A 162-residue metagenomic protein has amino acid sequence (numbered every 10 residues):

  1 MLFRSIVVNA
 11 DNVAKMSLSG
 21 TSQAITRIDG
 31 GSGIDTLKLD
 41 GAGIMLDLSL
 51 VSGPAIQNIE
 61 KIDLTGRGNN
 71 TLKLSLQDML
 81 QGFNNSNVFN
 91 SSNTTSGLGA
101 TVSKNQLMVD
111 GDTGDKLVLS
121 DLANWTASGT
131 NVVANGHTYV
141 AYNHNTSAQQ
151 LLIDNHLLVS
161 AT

Functional and structural regions predicted by a protein language model:
M1-L2: Short, small-residue-biased leader/transition segments that mark boundaries at the very start of proteins
S5, K61-L64, N85, S91 (+2 more regions): Intrinsically disordered, low-complexity regions enriched in small/polar residues
I6-S19, T26-D47, A55-L76, S96-A123: Extracellular beta-strand repeat scaffolds in secreted/surface proteins
K15-L18, Q81-T101, S128-A134: Surface-exposed intrinsically disordered loops and tails
I34-T36, L80, S86, G136-Y139: Generic intrinsically disordered, low-complexity segments enriched for polar/acidic and small residues
L50-P54, Q77-Q81, A123-N124, D154-S160: A short, sequence-level motif marking secondary-structure junctions
M108-D110, D115-T162: Low-complexity acidic/polar repeat-biased segments
